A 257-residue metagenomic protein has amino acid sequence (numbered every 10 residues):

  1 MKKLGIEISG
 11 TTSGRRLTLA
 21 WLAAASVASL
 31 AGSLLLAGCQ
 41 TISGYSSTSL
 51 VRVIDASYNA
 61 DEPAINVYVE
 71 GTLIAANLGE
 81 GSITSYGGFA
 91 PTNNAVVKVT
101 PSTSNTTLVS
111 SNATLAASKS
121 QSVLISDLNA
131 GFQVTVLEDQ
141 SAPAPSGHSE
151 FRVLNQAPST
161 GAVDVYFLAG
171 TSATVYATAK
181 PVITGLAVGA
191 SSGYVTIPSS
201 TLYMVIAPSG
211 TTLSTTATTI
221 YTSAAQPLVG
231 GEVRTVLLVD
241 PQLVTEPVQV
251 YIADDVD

Functional and structural regions predicted by a protein language model:
K2-K3: Positively charged n-region of N-terminal signal peptides that target proteins for export
I6-I8, V27: Short hydrophobic transmembrane-like helices used for membrane targeting/insertion
S9-G14: Intrinsically disordered, low-complexity terminal tails and inter-domain linkers enriched for S/T/G/P/D/E
R15-L19: N-terminal export leaders
L22-S29: Sec-dependent signal peptide hydrophobic core
L34-G38: C-terminal motif of bacterial Sec signal peptides marking the signal peptidase cleavage site
C39-D257: Intrinsically disordered, low-complexity polar regions and short flexible loop motifs
